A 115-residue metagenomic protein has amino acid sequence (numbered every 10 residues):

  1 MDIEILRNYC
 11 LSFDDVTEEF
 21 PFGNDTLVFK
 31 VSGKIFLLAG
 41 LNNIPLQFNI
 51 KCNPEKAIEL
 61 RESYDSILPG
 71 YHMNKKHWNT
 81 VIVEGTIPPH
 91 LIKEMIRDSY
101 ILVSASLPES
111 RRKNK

Functional and structural regions predicted by a protein language model:
M1-K115: Charge-dense, helix-prone N-terminal extensions
